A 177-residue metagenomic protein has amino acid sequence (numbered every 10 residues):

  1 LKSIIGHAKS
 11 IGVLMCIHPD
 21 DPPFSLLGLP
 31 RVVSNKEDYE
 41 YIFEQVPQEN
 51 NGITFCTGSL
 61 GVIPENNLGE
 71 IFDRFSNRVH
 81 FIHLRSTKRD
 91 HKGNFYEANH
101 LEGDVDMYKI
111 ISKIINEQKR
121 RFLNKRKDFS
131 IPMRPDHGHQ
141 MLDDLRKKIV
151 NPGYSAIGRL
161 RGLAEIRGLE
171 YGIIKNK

Functional and structural regions predicted by a protein language model:
K2-S10, L14, F24-K177: Histidine-acidic metal/acid-base catalytic patches
D21: Residue-level "edge-of-site" marker
